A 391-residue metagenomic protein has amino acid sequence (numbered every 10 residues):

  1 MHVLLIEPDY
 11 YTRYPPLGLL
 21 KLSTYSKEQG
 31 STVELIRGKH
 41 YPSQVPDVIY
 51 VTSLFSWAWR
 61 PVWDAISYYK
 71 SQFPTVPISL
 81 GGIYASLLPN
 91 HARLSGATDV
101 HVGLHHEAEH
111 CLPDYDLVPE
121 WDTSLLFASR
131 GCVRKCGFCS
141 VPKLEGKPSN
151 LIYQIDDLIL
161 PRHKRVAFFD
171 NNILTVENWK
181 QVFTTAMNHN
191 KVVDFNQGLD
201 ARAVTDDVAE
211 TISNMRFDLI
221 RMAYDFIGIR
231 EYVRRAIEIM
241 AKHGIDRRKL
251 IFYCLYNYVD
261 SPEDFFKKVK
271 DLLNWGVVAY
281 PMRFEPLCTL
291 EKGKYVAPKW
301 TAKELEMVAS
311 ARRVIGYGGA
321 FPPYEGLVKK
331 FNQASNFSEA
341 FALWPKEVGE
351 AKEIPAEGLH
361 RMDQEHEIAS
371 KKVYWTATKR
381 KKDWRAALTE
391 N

Functional and structural regions predicted by a protein language model:
H2, E7-D122: Glycine-rich beta-alpha loop elements in corrinoid/cobalamin-binding modules across cobalamin-dependent enzymes
L5, Q154-I251, Y256-Y258: Conserved SAM/AdoMet-binding glycine-rich loop
L17-G18, P119-D157: Canonical Radical SAM [4Fe-4S] cluster-binding loop centered on the CxxxCxxC motif and its immediate flanking residues
S26, C132, C136, F168 (+2 more regions): Conserved, mostly hydrophobic/aromatic
K27, W63-P74, S140, M187 (+3 more regions): Surface-exposed amphipathic alpha-helices with a cationic face
P46-Y50, T98, G137, K164-V166 (+2 more regions): Conserved acidic residues
S71-P77, A97, K191, I245-R248 (+1 more regions): A short helix->loop->beta-strand "cap" motif at the edges of active sites that frequently abuts
T211-R221, G228-W375: A structural motif corresponding to the C-terminal lobe/cap of the Radical SAM core domain
